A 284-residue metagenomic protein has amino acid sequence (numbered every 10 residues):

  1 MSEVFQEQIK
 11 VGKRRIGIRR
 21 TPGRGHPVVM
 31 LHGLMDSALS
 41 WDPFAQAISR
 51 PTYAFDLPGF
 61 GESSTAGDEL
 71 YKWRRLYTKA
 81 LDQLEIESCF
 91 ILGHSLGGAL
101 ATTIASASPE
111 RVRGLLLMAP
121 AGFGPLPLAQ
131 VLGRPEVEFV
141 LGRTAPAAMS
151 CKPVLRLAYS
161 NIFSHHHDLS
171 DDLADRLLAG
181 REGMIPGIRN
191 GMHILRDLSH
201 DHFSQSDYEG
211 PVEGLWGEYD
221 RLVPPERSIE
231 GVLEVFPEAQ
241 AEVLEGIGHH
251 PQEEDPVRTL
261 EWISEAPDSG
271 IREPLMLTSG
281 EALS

Functional and structural regions predicted by a protein language model:
M1-V28, S49-P51, D82, I86-E87 (+10 more regions): Alpha/beta-hydrolase fold catalytic core
R14-E62: Conserved HGGG/HGGXW glycine-rich cap/lid loop of the alpha/beta-hydrolase fold
Y53-L92, L96, E261: Active-site loop/oxyanion-hole signature of alpha/beta-hydrolase fold enzymes
S106, R113-A145: Flexible "cap/lid" loop of the alpha/beta hydrolase fold
L128, A148-D207: Conserved alpha/beta-hydrolase catalytic His-Asp/Glu region
Y208, G214-W216, D220: Short beta-strand/loop motif that positions the catalytic acidic residue of the alpha/beta-hydrolase fold
R221-R227: Conserved alpha/beta-hydrolase "acid-adjacent" motif
I247-P256, L260: Catalytic histidine-centered segment of alpha/beta-hydrolase-like enzymes
